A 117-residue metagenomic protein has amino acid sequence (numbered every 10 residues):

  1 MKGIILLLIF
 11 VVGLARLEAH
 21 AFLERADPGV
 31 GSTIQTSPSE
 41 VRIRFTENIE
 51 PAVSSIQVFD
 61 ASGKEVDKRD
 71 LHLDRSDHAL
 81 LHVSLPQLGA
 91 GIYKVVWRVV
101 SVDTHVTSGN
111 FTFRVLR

Functional and structural regions predicted by a protein language model:
I4-G13: Bacterial N-terminal signal peptides
G13-R25: Proline/serine/threonine-rich low-complexity linkers at boundaries of modular beta-sandwich domains
R25, D70, H82, S108-T112: Well-ordered beta-strand positions in beta-sheet-rich domains
V30, T36-S37, G89-A90: Surface-exposed loops/turns
I34-T36, E40-E47, T104-R117: Extended, polar beta-sheet/loop recognition surfaces of beta-rich domains that mediate binding to diverse ligands
V41, E47-R69: Short, surface-exposed alpha-helix to beta-strand junction/turn motifs within ectodomains of secreted and cell-envelope
S76-H82: Aromatic sugar-binding surface patches on proteins that engage polysaccharides or sugar-phosphate polymers
S84, G89-R98: A glycine-anchored, Pro-Gly-centered beta-turn/N-cap motif
